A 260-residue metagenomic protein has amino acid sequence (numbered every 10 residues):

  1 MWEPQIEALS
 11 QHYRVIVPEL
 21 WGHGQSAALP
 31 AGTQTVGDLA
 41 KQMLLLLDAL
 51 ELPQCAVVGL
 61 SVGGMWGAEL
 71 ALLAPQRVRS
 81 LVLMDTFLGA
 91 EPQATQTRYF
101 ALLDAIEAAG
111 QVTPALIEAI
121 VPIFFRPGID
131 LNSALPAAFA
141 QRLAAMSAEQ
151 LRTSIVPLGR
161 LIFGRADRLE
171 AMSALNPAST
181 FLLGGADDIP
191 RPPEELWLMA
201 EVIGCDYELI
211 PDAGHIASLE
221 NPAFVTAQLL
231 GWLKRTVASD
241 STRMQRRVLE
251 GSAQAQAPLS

Functional and structural regions predicted by a protein language model:
M1-W2, S26-G32, P92-T95, P193-E194: Conserved catalytic-core motifs of eukaryotic protein kinase domains, centered on the activation segment
I6-V62, L73, A227: Active-site loop/oxyanion-hole signature of alpha/beta-hydrolase fold enzymes
E7, A174-A213, L219: Conserved loop-alpha-helix segment in the C-terminal half of the alpha/beta-hydrolase fold that carries the catalytic
L20-G24, L88, G214-A217: Alpha/beta-hydrolase active-site loop signature
W66-L70: Hydrolases whose catalytic domains are alpha/beta-hydrolase-1, hotdog thioesterase, or metallo-beta-lactamase-like
L72-L73, V78-Q111: Flexible "cap/lid" loop of the alpha/beta hydrolase fold
P92-T97, V112-A174: Conserved alpha/beta-hydrolase catalytic His-Asp/Glu region
I203-S260: Catalytic active-site module of serine/aspartate enzymes centered on a nucleophile-bearing elbow/loop
